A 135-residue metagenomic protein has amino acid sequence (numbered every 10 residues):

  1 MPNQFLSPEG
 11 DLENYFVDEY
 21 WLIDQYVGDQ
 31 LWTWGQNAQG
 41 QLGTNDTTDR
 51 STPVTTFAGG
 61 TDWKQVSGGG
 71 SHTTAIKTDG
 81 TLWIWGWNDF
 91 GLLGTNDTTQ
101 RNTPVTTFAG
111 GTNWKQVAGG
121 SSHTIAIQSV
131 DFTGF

Functional and structural regions predicted by a protein language model:
M1-G28, S129-F135: Enriched but not universal
Q30, Q36-Q39, G59-G60, D79-T81 (+3 more regions): Acidic glycine-/aspartate-rich tracts in secreted/extracellular proteins
W32-S51, G86-N102: Short glycine/serine- and acidic-residue-enriched loop/turn motifs that recur at repeat junctions
T33, H72-A75, I84, H123-A126: Conserved core positions of repeat-based scaffolds
T48, T52-V54, A58, D62-S71 (+4 more regions): Thr-biased low-complexity repeat/linker tracts and other Thr-enriched repetitive architectures
A118-F132: Blade-level signature of beta-propeller repeat domains, shared across WD40, Kelch, NHL, RCC1 and BNR/Asp-box propellers
